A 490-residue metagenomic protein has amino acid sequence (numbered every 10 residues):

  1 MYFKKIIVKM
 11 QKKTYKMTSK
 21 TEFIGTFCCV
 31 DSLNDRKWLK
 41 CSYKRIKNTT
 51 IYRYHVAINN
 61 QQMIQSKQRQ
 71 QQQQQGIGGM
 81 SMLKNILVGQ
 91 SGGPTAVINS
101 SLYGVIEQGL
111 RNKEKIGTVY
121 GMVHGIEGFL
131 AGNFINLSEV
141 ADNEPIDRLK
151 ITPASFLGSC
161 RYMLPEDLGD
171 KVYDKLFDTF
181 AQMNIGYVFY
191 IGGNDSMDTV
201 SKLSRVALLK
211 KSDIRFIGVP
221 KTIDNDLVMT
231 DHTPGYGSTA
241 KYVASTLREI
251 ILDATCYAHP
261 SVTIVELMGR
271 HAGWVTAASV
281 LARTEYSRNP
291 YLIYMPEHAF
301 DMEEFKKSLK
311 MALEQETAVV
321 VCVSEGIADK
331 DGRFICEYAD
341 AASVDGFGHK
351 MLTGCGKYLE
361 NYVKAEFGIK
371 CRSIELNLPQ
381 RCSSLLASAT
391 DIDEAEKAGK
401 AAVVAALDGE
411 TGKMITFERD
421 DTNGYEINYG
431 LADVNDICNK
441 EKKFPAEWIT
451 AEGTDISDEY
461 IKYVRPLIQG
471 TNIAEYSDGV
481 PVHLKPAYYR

Functional and structural regions predicted by a protein language model:
C28-C29, C41: Cysteine-centered motifs
R45-S81: Short, Lys/Arg-enriched N-terminal segments with co-localized hydrophobic residues within the first ~10-30 amino acids
L83-F134: N-terminal phosphate-binding or glycine-rich loops at protein starts, especially the Walker A/P-loop of NTPases
Y103-N112, I135-D142, K202-R215, H232-T239 (+1 more regions): A glycine- and small-aliphatic-rich helix-loop capping segment at beta-alpha/alpha-beta transitions that lines
G132-G186, D195, P234, R248: Glycine-rich oxoanion-binding loops at beta->alpha junctions
T179, Y187-G192, D198-A207, T233-R372: Accessory alpha-helical/coil subdomains and C-terminal extensions that flank or cap enzyme catalytic cores
C336-R490: C-terminal non-catalytic interaction/assembly regions of soluble proteins
